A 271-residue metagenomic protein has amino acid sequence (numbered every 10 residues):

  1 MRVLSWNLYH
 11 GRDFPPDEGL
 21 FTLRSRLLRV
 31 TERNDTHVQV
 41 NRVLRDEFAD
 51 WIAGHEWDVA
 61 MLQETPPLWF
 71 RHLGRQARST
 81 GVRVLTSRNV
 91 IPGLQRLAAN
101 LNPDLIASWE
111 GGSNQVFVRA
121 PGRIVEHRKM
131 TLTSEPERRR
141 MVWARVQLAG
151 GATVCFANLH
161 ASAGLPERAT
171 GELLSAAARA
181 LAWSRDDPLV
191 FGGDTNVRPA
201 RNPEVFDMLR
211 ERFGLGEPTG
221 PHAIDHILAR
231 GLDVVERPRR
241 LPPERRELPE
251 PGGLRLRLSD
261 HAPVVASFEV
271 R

Functional and structural regions predicted by a protein language model:
M1-Q76, T86-A98, R271: N-terminal, active-site-proximal structural segment of metallo-dependent hydrolase catalytic domains
R2-L8, E47-L73, F117, A144 (+4 more regions): Active-site beta-strand/loop signature of hydrolases that rely on acidic residues for catalysis
P15, F70-L73, A77-S79, R168 (+3 more regions): Short glycine-/acidic-enriched loop or helix-start segments at secondary-structure transitions that form or flank
R33-H37, H127-S134, L159-A169: Surface-exposed cleft-lining segments at the edges of enzyme active sites
V38-R45, E137, A169-L173: A conditional alpha-helix N-cap/helix-loop micro-motif detector
Q63-G150, L241: Structured beta-strand-rich core segments of catalytic domains in phosphoester-bond hydrolases
G122-L132, L181-L189, T195-R271: Metal-dependent phosphoester-hydrolase catalytic domains
M141-L165: Conserved catalytic scaffold of divalent metal-dependent phosphoesterases
